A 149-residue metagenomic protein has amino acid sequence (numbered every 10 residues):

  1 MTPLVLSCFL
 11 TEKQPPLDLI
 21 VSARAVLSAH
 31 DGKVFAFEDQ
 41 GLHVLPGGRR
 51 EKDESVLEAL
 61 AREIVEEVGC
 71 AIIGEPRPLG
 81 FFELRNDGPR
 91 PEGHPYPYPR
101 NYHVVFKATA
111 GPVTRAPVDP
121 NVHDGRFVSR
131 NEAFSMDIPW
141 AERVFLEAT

Functional and structural regions predicted by a protein language model:
M1-A25: Acidic, metal-coordinating catalytic segment for phosphate/diphosphate chemistry, firing primarily on the Nudix
F9-L10, E83-R85, G93, P120: Class I (Rossmann-like) S-adenosyl-L-methionine-dependent methyltransferase catalytic domain, capturing the SAM-binding
I20-S22, Q40, L45, I73 (+1 more regions): Short connector loops at helix/strand junctions that flank enzyme active sites, especially segments positioning acidic
A25, P78, F106-A108: A structural signal for short, well-ordered beta-strand segments
A29-E67: Conserved Nudix-box catalytic region and its N-terminal flanking loop in Nudix hydrolases and closely related
A71-F81: A short coil-to-beta-strand element that immediately follows conserved catalytic motifs
L84-T114: Active-site-adjacent beta-strand/loop module that shapes the phosphate/pyrophosphate-binding cleft
V104-K107, R115-E147: NUDIX/MutT-family hydrolases
